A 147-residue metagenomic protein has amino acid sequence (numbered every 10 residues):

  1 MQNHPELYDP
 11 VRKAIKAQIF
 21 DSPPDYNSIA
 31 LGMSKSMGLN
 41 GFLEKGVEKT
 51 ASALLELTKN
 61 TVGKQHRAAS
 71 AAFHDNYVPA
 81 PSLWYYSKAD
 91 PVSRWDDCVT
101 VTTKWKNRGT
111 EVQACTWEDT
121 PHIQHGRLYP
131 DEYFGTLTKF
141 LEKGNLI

Functional and structural regions predicted by a protein language model:
M1-S34: Primarily recognizes the serine-hydrolase "nucleophile elbow" in alpha/beta-hydrolase and SGNH/GDSL folds
Q2-N3, G32-S36, C98-V101, P130: Short, glycine/charged-enriched secondary-structure capping and boundary segments
N3-L7, K104, K139-F140: A generic secondary-structure signal
Y8-D9, A71-N76, K143-L146: Surface-exposed acidic, glycine-flexible loop patches that form ligand/cofactor-binding and adhesion interfaces
S34-K49: A catalytic-pocket lid/entrance helix-loop region that shapes and gates access to the active site across common
K45-T136: Serine-hydrolase catalytic core
T136-G144: C-terminal alpha-helix
